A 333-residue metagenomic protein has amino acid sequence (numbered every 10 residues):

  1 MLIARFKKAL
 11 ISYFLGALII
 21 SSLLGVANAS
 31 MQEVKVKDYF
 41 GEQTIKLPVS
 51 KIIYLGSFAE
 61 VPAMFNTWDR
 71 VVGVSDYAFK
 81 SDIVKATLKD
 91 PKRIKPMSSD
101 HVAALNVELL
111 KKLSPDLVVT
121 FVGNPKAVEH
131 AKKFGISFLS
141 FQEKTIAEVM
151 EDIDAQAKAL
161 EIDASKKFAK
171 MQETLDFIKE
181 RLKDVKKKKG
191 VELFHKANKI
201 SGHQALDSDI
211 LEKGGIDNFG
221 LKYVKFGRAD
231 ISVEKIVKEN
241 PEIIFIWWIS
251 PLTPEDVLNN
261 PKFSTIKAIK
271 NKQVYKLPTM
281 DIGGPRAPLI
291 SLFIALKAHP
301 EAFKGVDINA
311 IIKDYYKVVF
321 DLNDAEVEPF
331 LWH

Functional and structural regions predicted by a protein language model:
L2-I3, L10, G25-V61, I162-L193 (+1 more regions): Bacterial Sec-exported substrate-binding components of ABC uptake systems
S12-G25: Bacterial N-terminal signal peptides
I53-L109, L113, L117-G123, I216-F219: A short, structured surface patch at a secondary-structure boundary
G56, L88, K126-S165, P251-A310: Charged, glycine-enriched surface loops/patches that mediate electrostatic binding to polyanionic ligands
K80-D82, V102, K126-V128, F141-A155 (+2 more regions): Extracytoplasmic ligand-binding site segments that recognize negatively charged/polar headgroups
A104-S114, K133-F134, D230-N240: Short helices/loops that flank or line small-molecule/ion binding pockets
H203-G227: Alpha-helical, coiled-coil/dimerization segments enriched in small aliphatic residues
I210, R228-I249: Ligand-binding pocket segment of bilobal, Venus flytrap-like solute-binding proteins
